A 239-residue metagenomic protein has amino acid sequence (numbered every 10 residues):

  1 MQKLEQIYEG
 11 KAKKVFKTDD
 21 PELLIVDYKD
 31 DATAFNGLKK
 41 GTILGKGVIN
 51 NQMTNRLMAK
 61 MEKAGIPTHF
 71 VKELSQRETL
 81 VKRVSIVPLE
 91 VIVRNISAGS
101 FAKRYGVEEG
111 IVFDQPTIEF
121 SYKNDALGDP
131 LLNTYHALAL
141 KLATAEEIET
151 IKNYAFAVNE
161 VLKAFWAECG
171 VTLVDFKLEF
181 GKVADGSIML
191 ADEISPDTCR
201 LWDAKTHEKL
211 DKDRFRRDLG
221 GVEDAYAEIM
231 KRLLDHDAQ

Functional and structural regions predicted by a protein language model:
Q2-S121, L233, D237: Active-site loop/lid in soluble adenylation, ligation, and acyl-transfer enzymes
L38-V48, L131-Y154: Short histidine-centered catalytic/ligand-binding loop motif
K72-R77, W166-G181: A short glycine-rich, hydrophobically flanked beta-strand micro-motif that places a catalytic Asp/Glu for divalent metal
V93, L173-D192: Conserved metal-phosphate-binding beta-hairpin within the catalytic cores of diverse ATP-dependent phosphoryl-transfer
I111, S121-D129, H136-T144, G221 (+1 more regions): An exposed, glycine/acidic-rich loop-and-rim segment of catalytic or binding clefts
I111-G128, N159-G170, S195-R200: Phosphate-binding core of ATP-grasp and ATP-grasp-like enzymes
L142-V174: A long amphipathic alpha-helix within ATP-dependent nucleotide-binding catalytic cores
I194-Q239: C-terminal helix-cap and adjacent tail motif
